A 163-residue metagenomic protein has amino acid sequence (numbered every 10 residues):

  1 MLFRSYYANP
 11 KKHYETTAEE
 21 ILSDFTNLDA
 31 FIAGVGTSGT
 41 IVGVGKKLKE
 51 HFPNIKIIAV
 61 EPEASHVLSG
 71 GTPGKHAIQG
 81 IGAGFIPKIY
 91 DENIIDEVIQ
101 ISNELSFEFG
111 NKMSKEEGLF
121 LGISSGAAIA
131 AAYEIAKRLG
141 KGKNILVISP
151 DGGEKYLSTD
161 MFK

Functional and structural regions predicted by a protein language model:
M1-L2: Short, small-residue-biased leader/transition segments that mark boundaries at the very start of proteins
S5-A8, G36-G39, E61-H66, T72-P73 (+3 more regions): Glycine-rich beta-alpha junction loops
S5-E20, G122-G126: A glycine-rich, Thr/Ser-enriched phosphate-binding loop motif common to dinucleotide/cofactor-binding enzymes
K12-I55: Glycine-rich ThDP/TPP pyrophosphate-binding loop and its adjacent helix/strand module within ThDP-dependent enzymes
G34-G45, S124-Y133, Y156: Short glycine/serine/threonine-rich phosphate/pyrophosphate-binding segments that cradle anionic phosphate groups
E50-I123, D160-K163: Active-site/ligand-binding loops adjacent to catalytic centers
A130-K163: Phosphate-binding loop/pocket of nucleotide- and phosphate-handling active sites
